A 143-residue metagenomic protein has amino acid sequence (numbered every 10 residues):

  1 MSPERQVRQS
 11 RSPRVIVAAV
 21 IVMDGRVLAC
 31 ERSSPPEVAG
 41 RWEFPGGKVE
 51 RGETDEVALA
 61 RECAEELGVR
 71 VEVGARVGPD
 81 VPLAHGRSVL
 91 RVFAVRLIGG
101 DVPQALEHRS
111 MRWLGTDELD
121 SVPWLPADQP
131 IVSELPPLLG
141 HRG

Functional and structural regions predicted by a protein language model:
S2-L28, K48, P79: Conserved N-terminal beta-strand and adjoining loop/helix that marks the start of the Nudix/MutT-like hydrolase domain
V15-V17, G25, S88-R91, R109: Change "...and in nucleic-acid phosphodiester-cleaving endonucleases..." to "...and in nucleic-acid processing enzymes
I21-V22, A29, L97, W113: Conserved hydrophobic "DFG−1" position in protein kinase catalytic cores
E37-R41, W113: A conserved beta-turn-beta hairpin within the catalytic core of GNAT-like acetyltransferases that forms part
F44-R76, G115: The catalytic Nudix box helix
R70-V71, P79-P103, R112-T116, L135: Active-site-adjacent beta-strand/loop module that shapes the phosphate/pyrophosphate-binding cleft
Q129-G143: Charged phosphate-binding loop/patch that engages nucleotide di/tri-phosphates or the phosphate backbone of nucleic
